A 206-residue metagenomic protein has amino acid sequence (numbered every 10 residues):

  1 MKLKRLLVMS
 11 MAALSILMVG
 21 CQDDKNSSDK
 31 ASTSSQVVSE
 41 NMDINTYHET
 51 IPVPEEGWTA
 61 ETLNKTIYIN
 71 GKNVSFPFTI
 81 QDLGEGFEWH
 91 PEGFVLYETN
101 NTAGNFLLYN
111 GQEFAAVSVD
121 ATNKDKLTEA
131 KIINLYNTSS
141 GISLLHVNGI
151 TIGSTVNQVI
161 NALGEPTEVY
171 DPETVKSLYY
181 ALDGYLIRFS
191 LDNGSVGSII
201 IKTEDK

Functional and structural regions predicted by a protein language model:
M1-L7: Bacterial N-terminal signal peptides that target proteins for export
L17-G20: C-terminal motif of bacterial Sec signal peptides marking the signal peptidase cleavage site
Q22-D24: Bacterial signal peptide processing site
V37-Y47, I51-V53, Y68, F78-K126 (+1 more regions): A cross-family detector of function-defining hotspots
W58-K65: Short N-terminal edge-element motif at the start of the domain
T66-V74, I142-I150: Second-shell loop/turn segments in exported
I133-S140: Structural motif
